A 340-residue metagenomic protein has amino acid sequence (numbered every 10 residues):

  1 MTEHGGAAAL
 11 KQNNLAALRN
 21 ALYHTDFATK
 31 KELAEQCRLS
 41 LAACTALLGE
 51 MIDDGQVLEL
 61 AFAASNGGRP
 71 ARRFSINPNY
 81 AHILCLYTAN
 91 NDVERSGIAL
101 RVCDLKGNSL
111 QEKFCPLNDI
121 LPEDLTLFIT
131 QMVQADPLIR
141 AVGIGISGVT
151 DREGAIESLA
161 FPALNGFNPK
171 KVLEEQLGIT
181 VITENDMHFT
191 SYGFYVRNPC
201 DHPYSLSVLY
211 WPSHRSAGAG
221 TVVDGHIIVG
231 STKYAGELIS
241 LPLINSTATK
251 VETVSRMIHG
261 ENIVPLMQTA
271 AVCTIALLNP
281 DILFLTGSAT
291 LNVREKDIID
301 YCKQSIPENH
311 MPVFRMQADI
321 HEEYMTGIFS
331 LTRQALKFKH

Functional and structural regions predicted by a protein language model:
M1-E112, I120-Q131, L138, N245-H340: ATP-binding/phosphotransfer module of carbohydrate and carboxylate kinases, centering on a glycine-rich
I83-Y87, A141-G143, S205-Y210, G218: Short glycine-aspartate micro-motif
V102, V149, G220-T221: Hydrophobic beta-strand positions
S109-R197, H202, D297-S305: Glycine-rich phosphate-binding loop and adjoining helix at the ATP-binding site of ATP-dependent phosphoryl-transfer
E112, Q176-I275: Glycine/GP-enriched mid-protein hinge/lid loop-to-helix segment characteristic of carbohydrate kinases
S147-V149, H214, A289-T290: Short glycine-rich anion-binding loops that position phosphate/pyrophosphate groups of nucleotides and phosphorylated
